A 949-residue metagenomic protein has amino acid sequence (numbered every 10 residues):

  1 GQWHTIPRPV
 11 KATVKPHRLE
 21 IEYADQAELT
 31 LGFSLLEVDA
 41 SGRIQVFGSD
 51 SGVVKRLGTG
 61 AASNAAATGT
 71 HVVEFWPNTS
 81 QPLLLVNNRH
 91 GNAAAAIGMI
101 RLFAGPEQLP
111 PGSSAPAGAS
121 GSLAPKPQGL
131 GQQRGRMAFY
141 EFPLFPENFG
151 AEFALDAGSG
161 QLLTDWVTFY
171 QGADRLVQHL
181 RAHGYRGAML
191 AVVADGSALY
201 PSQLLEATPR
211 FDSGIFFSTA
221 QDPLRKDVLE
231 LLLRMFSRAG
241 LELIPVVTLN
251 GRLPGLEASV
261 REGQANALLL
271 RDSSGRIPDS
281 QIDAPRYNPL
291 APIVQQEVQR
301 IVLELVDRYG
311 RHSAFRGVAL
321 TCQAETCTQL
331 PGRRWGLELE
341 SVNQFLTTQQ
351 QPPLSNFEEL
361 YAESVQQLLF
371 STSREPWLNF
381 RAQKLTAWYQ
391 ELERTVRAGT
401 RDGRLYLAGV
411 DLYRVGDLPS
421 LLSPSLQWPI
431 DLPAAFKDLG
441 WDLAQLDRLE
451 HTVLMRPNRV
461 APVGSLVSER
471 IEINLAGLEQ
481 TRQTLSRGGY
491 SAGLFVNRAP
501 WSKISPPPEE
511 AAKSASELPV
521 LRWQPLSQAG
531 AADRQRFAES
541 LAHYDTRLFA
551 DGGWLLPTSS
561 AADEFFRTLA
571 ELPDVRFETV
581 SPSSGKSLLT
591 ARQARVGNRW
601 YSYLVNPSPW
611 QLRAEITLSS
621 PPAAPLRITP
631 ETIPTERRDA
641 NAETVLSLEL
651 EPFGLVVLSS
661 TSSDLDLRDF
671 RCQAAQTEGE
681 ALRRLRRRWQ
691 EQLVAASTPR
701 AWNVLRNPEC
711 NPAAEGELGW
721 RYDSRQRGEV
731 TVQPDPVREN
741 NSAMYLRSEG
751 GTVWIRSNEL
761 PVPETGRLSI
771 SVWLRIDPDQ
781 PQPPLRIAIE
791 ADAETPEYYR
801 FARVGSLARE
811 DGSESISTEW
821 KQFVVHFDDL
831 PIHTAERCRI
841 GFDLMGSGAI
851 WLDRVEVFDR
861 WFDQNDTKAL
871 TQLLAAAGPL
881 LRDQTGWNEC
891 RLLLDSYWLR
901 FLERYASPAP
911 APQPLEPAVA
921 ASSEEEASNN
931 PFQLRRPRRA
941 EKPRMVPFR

Functional and structural regions predicted by a protein language model:
Q2-H4, P9, A65, A674-R949: Extracellular and organelle-lumenal recognition/adhesion modules and their flexible linkers in secreted
W3-H17, Y23, V73-T79, A594-R595 (+5 more regions): Extracellular and analogous surface-interaction loops
T13, L19-Q26, L36-S41, G48-S51 (+8 more regions): Glycan-processing catalytic domains of CAZymes
E22-L31, A40, N92-A93, Q611 (+3 more regions): Extended, low-complexity, turn-rich repeat/linker tracts enriched in Gly/Pro/Ser/Thr and Asp/Glu that occur
L31-S34, Q611-P634, L785: Beta-strand-rich binding/interaction modules
R43-S63, P625-L646, E797-E814: Solvent-exposed beta-strand/loop surfaces of large extracellular or lumenal domains
H71, L650-S660, L768, K821-V825 (+1 more regions): Short Pro-Gly-centered flexible turn/kink motifs
H90-S114, S662-F670, P831-D863: Extended acidic/polar, glycine-enriched regions that form or flank non-catalytic beta-rich accessory modules
